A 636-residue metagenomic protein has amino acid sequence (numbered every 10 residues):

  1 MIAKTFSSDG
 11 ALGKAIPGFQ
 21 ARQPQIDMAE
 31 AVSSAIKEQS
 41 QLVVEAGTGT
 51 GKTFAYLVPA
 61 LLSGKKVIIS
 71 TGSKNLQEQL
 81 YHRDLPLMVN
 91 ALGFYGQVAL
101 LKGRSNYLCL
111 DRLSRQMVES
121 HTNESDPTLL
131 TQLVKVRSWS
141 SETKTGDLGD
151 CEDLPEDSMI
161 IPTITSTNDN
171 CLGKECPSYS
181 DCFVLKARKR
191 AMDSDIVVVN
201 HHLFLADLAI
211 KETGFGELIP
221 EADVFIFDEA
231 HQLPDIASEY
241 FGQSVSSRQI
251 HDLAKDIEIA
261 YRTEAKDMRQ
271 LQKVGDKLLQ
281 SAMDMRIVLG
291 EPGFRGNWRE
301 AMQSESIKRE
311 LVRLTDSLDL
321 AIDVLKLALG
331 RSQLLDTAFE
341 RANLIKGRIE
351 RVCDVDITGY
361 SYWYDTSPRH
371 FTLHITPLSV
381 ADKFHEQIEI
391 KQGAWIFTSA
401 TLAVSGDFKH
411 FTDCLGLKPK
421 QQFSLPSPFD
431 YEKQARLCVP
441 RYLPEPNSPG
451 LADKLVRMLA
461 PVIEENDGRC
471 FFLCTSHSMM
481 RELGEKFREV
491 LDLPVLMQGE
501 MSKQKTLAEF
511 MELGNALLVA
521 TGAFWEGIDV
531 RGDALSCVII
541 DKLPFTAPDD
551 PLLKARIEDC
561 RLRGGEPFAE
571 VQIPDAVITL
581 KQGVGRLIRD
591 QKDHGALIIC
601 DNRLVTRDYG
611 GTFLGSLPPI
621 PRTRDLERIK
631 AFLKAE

Functional and structural regions predicted by a protein language model:
M1-A15, K65-D195, E258, G290-G293 (+3 more regions): A substrate-engagement module of RecA-like helicase motors
M1-V44: Conserved pre-motif I regulatory segment
S33-S34, T53-K66, R83-L87: Walker A/P-loop NTP-binding motif
L62, E78, R83-P86, S166-T315 (+1 more regions): Signature of the SF2 helicase/ATPase Hel1-core->accessory helical subdomain module
V67-N75, I396-T398, G468-T475, I598-C600: Conserved RecA-like ASCE P-loop NTPase motor core of nucleic-acid helicases/translocases
P162-V197, L208-F215, L320-L443, G450-R457 (+3 more regions): A contiguous, basic/glycine-rich beta-loop/short-helix subdomain that forms a polymer-engagement track
P440-G450, E500-V605: Conserved RecA-like P-loop NTPase helicase motor core
T475-G499: Conserved helicase motor "Helicase C" RecA-like lobe of SF1/SF2 P-loop NTPases
